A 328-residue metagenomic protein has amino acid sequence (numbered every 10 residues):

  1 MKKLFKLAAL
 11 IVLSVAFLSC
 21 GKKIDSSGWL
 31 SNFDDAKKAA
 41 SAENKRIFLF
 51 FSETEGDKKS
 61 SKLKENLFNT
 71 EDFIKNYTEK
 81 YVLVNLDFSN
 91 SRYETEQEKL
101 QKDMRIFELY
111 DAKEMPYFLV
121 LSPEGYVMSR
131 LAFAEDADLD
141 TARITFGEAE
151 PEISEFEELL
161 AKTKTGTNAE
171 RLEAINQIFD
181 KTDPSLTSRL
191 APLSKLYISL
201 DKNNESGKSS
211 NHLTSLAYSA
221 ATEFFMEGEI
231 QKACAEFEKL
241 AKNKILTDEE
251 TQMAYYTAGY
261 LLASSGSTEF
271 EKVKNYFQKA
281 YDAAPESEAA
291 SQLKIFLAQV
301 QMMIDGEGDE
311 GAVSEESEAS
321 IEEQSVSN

Functional and structural regions predicted by a protein language model:
L18-S19: C-terminal motif of bacterial Sec signal peptides marking the signal peptidase cleavage site
S26, L30-F73: Local sequence-structure signature of Cys/Sec-based thiol-disulfide redox active-site neighborhoods
S27-S31, E53, N69-Q101: Thiol-based oxidoreductase modules, predominantly thioredoxin-like and allied folds used for disulfide exchange
L67-F68, R105-S154: Non-catalytic, surface beta->alpha helical segment in thiol-disulfide oxidoreductase systems
N85, L216-I230, L261-F270, A298-E323: Alpha-helical linker/edge segments of TPR/alpha-solenoid repeat scaffolds and analogous pre-/post-domain helices
F133, K181-R189, I198-L213, E227 (+2 more regions): Short solvent-exposed coil/turn linkers within tandem alpha-helical repeat scaffolds
A134-N211, S215: Thiol-/selenol-based redox modules, centered on thioredoxin-like and closely related oxidoreductase domains
